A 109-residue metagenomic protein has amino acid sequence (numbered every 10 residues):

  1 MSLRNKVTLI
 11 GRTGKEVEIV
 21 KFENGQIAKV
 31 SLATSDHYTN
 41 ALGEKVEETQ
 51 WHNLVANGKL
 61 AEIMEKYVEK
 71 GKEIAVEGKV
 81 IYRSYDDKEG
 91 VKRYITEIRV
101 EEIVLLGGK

Functional and structural regions predicted by a protein language model:
M1-K109: Single-stranded nucleic acid-binding surfaces, predominantly the OB-fold ssDNA-binding core
